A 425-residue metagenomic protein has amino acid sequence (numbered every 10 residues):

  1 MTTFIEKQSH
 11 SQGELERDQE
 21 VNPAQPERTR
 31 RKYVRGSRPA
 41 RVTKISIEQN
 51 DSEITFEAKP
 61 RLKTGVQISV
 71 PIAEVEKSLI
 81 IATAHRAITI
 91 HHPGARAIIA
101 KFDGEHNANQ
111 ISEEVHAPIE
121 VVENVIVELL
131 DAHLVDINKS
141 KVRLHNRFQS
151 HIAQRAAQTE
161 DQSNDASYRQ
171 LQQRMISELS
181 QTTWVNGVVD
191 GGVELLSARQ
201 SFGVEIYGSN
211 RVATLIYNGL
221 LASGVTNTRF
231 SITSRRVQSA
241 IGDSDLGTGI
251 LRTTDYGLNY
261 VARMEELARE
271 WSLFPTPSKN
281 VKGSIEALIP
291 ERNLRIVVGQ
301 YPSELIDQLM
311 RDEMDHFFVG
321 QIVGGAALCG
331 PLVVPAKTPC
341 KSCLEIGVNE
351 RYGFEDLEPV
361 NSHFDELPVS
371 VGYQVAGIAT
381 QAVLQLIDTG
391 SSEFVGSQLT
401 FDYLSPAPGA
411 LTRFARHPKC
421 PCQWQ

Functional and structural regions predicted by a protein language model:
M1-Q425: Adenine nucleotide-associated cytosolic modules
